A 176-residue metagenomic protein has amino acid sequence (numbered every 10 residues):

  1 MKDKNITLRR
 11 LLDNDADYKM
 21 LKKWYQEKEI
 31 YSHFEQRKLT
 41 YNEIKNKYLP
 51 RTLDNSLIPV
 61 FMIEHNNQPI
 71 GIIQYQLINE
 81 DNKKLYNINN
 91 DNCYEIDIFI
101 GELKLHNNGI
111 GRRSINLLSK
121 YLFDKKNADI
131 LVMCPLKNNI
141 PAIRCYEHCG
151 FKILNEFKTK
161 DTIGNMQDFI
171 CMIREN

Functional and structural regions predicted by a protein language model:
M1-I6, L11-N46: A short, well-structured alpha-helix characteristic of acyl/acetyltransferase catalytic modules
M20, E43-K47, R113, L117 (+1 more regions): Alpha-helical elements of Rossmann-like donor-binding domains used by nucleotide-donor carbohydrate transfer enzymes
K45-L105, Y121: Acetyl-CoA-dependent GNAT
N90-Y94, D129-V132, L136-I140, E156-N176: C-terminal "cap" of GNAT-fold acetyltransferases
E102-K104, N108, K137-N138: Active-site acidic-Proline motif in GNAT/NAT acetyltransferases
N107-Y121, R144-H148: Conserved acetyl-CoA-binding loop-helix of GNAT-fold acetyltransferases
L122-K126: Hydrophobic pocket-lining residues that define ligand/cofactor binding sites across diverse proteins
E147-F157: Conserved acetyl-CoA-binding loop of GNAT-fold acetyltransferases
